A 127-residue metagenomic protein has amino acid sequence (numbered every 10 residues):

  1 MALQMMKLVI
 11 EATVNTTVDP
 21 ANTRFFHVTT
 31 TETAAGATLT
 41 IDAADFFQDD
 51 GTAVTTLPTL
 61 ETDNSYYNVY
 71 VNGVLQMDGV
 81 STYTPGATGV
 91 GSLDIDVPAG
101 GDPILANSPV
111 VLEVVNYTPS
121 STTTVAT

Functional and structural regions predicted by a protein language model:
A2-V71, L75, V114-A126: Extended beta-strand solenoid/passenger and fiber regions
L3, T84-T127: Surface-exposed interaction regions enriched in Ser/Thr/Asp/Glu that occur as long low-complexity tracts or repetitive
M77-P85: A short acidic/small-residue loop/turn micro-motif
